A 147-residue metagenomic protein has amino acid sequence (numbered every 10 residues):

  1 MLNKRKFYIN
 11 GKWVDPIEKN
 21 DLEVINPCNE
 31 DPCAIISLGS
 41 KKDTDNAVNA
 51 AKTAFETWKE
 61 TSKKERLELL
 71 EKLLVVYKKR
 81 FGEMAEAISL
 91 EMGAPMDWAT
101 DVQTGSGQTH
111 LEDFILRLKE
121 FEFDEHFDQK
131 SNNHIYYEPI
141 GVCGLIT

Functional and structural regions predicted by a protein language model:
M1-S131: N-terminal Rossmann-like NAD(P)+-binding subdomain of aldehyde/semialdehyde dehydrogenases
F123-T147: Conserved small-residue-rich beta-alpha loop and adjacent elements that most often cradle the phosphate/pyrophosphate
